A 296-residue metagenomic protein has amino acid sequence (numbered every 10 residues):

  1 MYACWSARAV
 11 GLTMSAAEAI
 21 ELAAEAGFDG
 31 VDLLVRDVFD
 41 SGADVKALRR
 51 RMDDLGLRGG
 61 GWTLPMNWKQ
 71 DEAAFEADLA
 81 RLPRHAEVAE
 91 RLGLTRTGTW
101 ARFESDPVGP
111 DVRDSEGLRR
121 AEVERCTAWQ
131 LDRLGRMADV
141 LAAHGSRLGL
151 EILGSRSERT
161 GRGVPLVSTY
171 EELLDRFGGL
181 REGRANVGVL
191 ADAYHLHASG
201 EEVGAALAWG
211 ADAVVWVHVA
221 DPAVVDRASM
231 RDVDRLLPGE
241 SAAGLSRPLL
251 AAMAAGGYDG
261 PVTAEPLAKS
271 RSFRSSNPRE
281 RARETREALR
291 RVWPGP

Functional and structural regions predicted by a protein language model:
M1-R8, G60-N67, P107-G117, D226 (+1 more regions): N-terminal small/glycine-rich loop or linker at the start of catalytic domains across soluble metabolic enzymes
M1-R96, E124-L131, A142, R184-L190 (+3 more regions): N-terminal pre-domain/capping segments
V10, A101-E104, A220-A223: Short glycine-enriched loops at secondary-structure junctions
V10-S15, L33-A47, N67-A77, E104-G109 (+5 more regions): Acidic-and-aromatic substrate-binding clefts and catalytic sites of carbohydrate-active enzymes
E18-E21, G30-V31, W62, G135-E240: Acidic/histidine-rich catalytic cores of soluble enzymes
D54, D71-G188, A198: Active-site acidic/histidine proton-transfer and metal-coordination neighborhood in alpha/beta enzyme cores
S241-A255: A short, acidic, amphipathic alpha-helical segment used as a generic capping/interface helix at domain edges
P261-L267: Short acidic/histidine-rich active-site segments
